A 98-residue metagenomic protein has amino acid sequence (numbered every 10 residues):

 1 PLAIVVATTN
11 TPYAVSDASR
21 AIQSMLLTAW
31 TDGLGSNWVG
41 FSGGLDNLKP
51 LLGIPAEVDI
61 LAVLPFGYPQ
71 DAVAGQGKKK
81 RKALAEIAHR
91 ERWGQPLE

Functional and structural regions predicted by a protein language model:
P1-E98: Acidic, surface-exposed loops and disordered segments
